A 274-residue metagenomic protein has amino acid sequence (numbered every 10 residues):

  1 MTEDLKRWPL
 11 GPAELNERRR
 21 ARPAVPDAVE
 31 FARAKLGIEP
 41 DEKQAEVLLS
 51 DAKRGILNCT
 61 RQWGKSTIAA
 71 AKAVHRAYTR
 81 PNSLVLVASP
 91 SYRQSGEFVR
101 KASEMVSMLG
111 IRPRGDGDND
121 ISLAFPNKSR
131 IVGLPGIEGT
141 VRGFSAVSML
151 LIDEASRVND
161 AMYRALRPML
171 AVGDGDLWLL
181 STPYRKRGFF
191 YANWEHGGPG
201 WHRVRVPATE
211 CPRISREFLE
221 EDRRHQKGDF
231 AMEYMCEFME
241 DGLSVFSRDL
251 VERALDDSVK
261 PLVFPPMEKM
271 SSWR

Functional and structural regions predicted by a protein language model:
T2-R274: Phosphate/NTP-binding elements of NTP-utilizing enzymes
